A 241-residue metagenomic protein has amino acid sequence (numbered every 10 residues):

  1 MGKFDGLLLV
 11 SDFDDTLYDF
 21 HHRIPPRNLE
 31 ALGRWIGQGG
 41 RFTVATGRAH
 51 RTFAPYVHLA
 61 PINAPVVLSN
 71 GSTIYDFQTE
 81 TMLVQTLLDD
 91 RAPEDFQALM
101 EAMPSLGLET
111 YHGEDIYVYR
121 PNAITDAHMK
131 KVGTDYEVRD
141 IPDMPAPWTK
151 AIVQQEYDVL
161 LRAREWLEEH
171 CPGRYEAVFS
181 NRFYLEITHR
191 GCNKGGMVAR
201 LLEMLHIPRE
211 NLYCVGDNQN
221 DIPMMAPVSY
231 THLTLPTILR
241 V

Functional and structural regions predicted by a protein language model:
K3-D5: Short, small/polar residue-rich loop motifs at catalytic or cofactor-binding pockets
L7-F20: Asp-based phosphoryl-transfer active-site loop
L8, P65, Y213: Hydrophobic "anchor" residues on beta-strands that sit immediately upstream of conserved functional sites
I24-I124: Active-site phosphate-binding/coordination module
W35, N70, V198, M224-M225: Hydrophobic residues within well-ordered alpha-helices
G39-T43, N63-A64, K150, E210-N211 (+1 more regions): Short active-site oxyanion
P104-V215, Q219-M224: Conserved acidic, metal-coordinating active-site core of Asp-based, Mg2+-dependent phosphoryl-transfer enzymes
T231-T237: Conserved small/polar residues in nucleotide/adenosyl-binding loops
